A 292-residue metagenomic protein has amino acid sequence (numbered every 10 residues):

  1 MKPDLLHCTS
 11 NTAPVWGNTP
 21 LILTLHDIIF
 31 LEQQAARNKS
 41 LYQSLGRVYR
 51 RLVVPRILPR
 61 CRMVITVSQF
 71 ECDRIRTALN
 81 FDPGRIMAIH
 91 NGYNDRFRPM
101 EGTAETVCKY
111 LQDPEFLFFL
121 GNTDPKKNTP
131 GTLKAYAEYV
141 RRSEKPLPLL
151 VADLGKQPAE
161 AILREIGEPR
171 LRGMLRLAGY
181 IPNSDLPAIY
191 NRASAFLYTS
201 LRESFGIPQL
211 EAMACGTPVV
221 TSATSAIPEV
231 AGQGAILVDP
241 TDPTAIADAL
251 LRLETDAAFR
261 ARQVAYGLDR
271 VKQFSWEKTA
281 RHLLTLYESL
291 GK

Functional and structural regions predicted by a protein language model:
M1-K292: Carbohydrate transferase catalytic cores enriched for Leloir-type hexosyltransferases
